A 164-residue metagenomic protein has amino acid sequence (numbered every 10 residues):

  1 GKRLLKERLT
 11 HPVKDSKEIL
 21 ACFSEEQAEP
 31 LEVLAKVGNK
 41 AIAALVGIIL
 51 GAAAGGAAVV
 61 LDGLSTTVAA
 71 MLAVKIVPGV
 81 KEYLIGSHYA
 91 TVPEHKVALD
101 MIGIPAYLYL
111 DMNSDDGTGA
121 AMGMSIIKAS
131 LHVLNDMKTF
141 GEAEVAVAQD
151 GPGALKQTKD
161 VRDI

Functional and structural regions predicted by a protein language model:
G1-I164: N-terminal loops that bind phosphate or other acidic moieties and the adjacent beta-alpha structural core
